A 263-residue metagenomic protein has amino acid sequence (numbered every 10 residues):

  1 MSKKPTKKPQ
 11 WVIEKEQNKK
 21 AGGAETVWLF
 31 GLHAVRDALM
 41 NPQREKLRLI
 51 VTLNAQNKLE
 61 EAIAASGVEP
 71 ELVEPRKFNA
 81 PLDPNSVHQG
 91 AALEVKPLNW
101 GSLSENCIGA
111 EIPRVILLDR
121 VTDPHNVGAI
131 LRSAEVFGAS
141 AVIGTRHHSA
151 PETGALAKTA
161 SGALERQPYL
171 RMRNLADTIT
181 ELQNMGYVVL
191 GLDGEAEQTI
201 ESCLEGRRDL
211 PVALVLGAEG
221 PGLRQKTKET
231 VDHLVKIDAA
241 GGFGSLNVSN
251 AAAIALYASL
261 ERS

Functional and structural regions predicted by a protein language model:
M1-C107: N-terminal positively charged helical leader segments and presequences
A24-T26, E45-L49, S140-V142, R166-P168 (+1 more regions): Short active-site oxyanion
L29, P70-P75, P168-D177, V235: Short acidic-hydrophobic, aromatic-tinged amphipathic segments that line or gate anion-handling sites
R36, N41, E135-V136, K158-S161 (+1 more regions): Structured adenosyl-cofactor binding patch, chiefly the S-adenosyl-L-methionine
M40, G109-E197: RNA substrate-binding interface of SAM-dependent RNA methyltransferases
K58, S149-A155, P221-T230: Short, glycine/polar-rich helix-capping loops at beta-to-alpha or helix-loop-helix junctions that flank or form
L103-G109, E181-Q183, E201-R208: Short amphipathic alpha-helix with an adjacent loop that forms part of the alpha/beta core around
L190-N247: Active-site/ligand-binding-proximal alpha/beta "capping" segment
